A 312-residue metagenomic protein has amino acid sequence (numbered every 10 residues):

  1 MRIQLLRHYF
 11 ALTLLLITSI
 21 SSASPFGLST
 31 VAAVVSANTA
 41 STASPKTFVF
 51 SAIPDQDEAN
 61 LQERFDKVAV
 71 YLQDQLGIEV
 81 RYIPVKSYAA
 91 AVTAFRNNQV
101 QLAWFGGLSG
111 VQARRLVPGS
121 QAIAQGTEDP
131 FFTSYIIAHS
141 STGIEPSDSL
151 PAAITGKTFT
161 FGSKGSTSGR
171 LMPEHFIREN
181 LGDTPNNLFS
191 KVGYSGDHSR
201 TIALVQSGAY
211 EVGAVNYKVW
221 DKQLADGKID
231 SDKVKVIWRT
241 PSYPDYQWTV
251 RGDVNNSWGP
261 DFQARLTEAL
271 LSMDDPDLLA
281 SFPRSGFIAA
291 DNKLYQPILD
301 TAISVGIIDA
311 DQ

Functional and structural regions predicted by a protein language model:
Y9-S22: Bacterial N-terminal signal peptides
F26-L28, A33, T158-E179, A264-Q312: Ligand-binding clefts/hinges and TM-proximal coupling segments of bilobed small-molecule sensing domains
S36-F65, F287: Extracytoplasmic "Venus flytrap"
V49, I53-P54, E128-Y135, K228-L270 (+1 more regions): Periplasmic-binding protein-like
D66-G77, S168-Y194, K222-D230, S304-I308: Ligand-binding cleft/hinge of the Venus flytrap
Y82-T93, G106-L108, T184-A203, P244: Short helix-initiation/N-cap motifs at beta->coil->alpha
W104-V117, R178-E179, L204-S207, E211-S231: A ligand-binding cleft/hinge motif common to bilobed small-molecule-binding domains
G126-G182: A conserved helix-loop-strand patch within extracytoplasmic ligand-binding domains of the periplasmic binding
